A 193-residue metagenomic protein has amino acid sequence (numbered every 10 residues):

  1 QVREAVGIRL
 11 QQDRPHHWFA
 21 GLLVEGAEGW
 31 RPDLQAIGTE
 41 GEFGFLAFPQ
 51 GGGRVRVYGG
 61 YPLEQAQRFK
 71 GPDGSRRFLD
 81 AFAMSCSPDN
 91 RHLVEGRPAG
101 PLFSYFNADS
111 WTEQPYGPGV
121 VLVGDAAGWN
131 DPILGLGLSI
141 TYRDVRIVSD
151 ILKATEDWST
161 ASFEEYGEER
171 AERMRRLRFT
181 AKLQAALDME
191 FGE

Functional and structural regions predicted by a protein language model:
Q1-A81: Predominantly flavin-linked oxidoreductase catalytic cores and closely associated redox partners
R3-V6, L134, R178: Short, flexible helix/strand-to-coil boundary loops that buttress conserved ligand/catalytic motifs in alpha/beta
A5, L23, A81-S85, H92-L93 (+4 more regions): Residues that form generic nucleotide/phosphate-binding pockets
H17, Y142-V145, R170: Short amphipathic alpha-helical/adjacent loop interface patches that line ligand and macromolecule-binding sites
R68-T160: FAD/FMN-dependent oxidoreductases across multiple families
D150-E193: C-terminal helical "tail/cap" subdomain of flavin- and related membrane-associated enzymes
